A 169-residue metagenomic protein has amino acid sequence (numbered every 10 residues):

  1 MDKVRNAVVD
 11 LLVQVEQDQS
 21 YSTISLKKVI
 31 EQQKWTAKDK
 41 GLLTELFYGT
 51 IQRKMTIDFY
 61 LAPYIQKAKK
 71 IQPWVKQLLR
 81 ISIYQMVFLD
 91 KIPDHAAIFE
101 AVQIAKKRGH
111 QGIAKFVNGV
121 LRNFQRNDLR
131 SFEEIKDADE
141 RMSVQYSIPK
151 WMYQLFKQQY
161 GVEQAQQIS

Functional and structural regions predicted by a protein language model:
M1-S169: Class I Rossmann-like S-adenosyl-L-methionine
